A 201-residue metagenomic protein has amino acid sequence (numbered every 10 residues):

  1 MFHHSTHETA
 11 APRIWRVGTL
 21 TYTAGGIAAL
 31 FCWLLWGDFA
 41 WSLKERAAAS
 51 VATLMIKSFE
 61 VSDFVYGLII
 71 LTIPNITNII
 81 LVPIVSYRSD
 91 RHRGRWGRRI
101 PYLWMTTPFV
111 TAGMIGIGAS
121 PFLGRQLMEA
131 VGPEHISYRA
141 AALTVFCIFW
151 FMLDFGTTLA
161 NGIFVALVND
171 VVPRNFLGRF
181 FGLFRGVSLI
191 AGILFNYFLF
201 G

Functional and structural regions predicted by a protein language model:
F2, T6-T77: Helix-loop boundary and gating motifs at the non-cytosolic
F39, T106, A112-I163: Hydrophobic core of transmembrane alpha-helices in multi-pass small-molecule transporters, especially MFS/SLC-type
L54, S58, S86-R91, G118-Q126 (+1 more regions): Transmembrane alpha-helix termini and helix-breaking/packing motifs in multi-pass membrane transporters
D63-V65, L143-T144, R174-F184: Loop-to-transmembrane helix entry/capping segments in MFS-fold secondary transporters and related SLC/MFSD carriers
G67, S89, L103, F181-G182: Membrane-interface helix-entry/capping residues at the boundaries of transmembrane alpha-helices
I73-I80, V110, G178-G201: Glycine-rich segments within core transmembrane alpha-helices of 12-TM secondary carriers
I79-G97: Helix-to-loop junctions at the C-terminal end of transmembrane segments in multipass secondary transporters
R91-A112, M128: Cytoplasmic membrane-interface "Motif A"-like loop-to-helix N-cap segments of 12-TM Major Facilitator Superfamily
